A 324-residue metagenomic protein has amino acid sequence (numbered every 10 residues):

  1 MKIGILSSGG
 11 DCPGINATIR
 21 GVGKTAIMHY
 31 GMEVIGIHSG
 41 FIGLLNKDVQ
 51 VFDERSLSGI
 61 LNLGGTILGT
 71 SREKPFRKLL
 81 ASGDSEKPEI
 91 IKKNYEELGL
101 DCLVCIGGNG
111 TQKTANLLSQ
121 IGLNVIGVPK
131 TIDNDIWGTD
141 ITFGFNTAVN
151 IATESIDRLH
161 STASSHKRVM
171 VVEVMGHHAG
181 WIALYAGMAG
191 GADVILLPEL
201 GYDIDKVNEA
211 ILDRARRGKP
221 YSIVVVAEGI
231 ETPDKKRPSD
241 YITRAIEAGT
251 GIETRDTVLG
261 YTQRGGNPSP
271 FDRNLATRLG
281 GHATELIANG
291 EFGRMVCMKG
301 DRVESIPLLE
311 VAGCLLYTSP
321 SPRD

Functional and structural regions predicted by a protein language model:
M1-L45: N-terminal phosphate-binding or glycine-rich loops at protein starts, especially the Walker A/P-loop of NTPases
K2-G9, I67-G69, D101-C105, M170-E173 (+1 more regions): Short glycine-rich or small-residue beta-strand-to-loop segments that form or flank ligand, phosphate, metal/Fe-S
T18-V22, N109-L123, A183: Short Gly/Thr/Asp-enriched flexible loops that form oxyanion-binding sites at enzyme active sites
D48-L103, F143-N150, E154: Glycine-rich oxoanion-binding loops at beta->alpha junctions
N94, C105-G107, A115-L117, F145-I252 (+1 more regions): Accessory alpha-helical/coil subdomains and C-terminal extensions that flank or cap enzyme catalytic cores
S119-T142, L196-D203, V258: Short, acidic/small-residue loops that bind anionic groups at enzyme active sites
Y317-D324: Conserved small/polar residues in nucleotide/adenosyl-binding loops
